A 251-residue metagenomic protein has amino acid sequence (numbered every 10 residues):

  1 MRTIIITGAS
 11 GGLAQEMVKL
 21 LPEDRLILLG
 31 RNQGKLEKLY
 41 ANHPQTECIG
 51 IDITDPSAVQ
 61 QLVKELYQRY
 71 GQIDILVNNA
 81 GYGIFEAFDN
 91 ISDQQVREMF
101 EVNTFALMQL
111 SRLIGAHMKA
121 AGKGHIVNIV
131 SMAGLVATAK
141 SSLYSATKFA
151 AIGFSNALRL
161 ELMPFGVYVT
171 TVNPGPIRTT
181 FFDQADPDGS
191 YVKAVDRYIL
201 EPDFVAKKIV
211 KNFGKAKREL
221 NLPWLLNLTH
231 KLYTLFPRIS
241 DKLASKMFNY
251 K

Functional and structural regions predicted by a protein language model:
S10-G11: Conserved glycine-rich cofactor-binding loop
E23-K38: Conserved glycine-rich Rossmann-like NAD(P)H-binding loop of the short-chain dehydrogenase/reductase
I51-Q61, D93: The beta1-alpha1 cofactor-binding region of Rossmann-like NAD(H)/NADP(H)-dependent oxidoreductases
A87-F88, S92-R97: Substrate-binding pocket helix/loop in short-chain dehydrogenase/reductase
S111, T147: Active-site helix of classical SDR
S131: Residue(s) in the substrate-gating loop at a strand-loop-helix junction that position the organic substrate next
P164-W224: SDR active-site lid
